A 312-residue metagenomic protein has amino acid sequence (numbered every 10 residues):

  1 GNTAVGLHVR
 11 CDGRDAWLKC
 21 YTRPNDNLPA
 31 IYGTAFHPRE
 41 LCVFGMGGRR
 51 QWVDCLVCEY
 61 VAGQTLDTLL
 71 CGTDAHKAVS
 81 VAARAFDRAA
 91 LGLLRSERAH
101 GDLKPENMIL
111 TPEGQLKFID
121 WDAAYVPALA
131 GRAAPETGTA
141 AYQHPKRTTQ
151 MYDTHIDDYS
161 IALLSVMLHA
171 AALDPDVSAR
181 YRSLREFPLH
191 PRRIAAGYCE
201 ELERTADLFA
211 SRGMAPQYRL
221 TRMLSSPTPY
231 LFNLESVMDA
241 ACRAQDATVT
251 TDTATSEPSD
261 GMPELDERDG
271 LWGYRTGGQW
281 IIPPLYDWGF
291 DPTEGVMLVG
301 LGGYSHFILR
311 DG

Functional and structural regions predicted by a protein language model:
N2-G33: ATP-binding glycine-rich loop module of kinase domains
T34-V81: Conserved structural core of kinase catalytic domains
A90-T111: Catalytic-loop of the protein kinase fold
D120-Y125: Activation of the activation-loop gatekeeper triad in protein kinase-fold domains
R132-R147: Conserved activation segment of eukaryotic-like protein kinases, specifically the C-terminal portion of the activation
K146-H155: Conserved end of the kinase activation segment
A170-A254: Helical subdomain adjoining the active site within ATP-dependent kinase catalytic cores
T250-G312: Residue-level detector of conserved, function-critical positions
